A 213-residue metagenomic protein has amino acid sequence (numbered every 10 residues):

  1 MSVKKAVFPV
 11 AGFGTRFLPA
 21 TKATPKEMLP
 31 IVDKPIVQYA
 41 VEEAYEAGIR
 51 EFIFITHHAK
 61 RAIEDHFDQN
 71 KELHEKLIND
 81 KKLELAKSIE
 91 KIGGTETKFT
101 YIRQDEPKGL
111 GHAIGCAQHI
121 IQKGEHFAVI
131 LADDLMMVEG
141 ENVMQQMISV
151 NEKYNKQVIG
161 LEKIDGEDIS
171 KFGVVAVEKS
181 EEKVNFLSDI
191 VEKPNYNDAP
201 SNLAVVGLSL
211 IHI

Functional and structural regions predicted by a protein language model:
S2, G48-R50, K123, K153 (+1 more regions): Short loop/turn motifs at secondary-structure junctions
S2-I78, F99, G140-Q145: N-terminal glycine-rich phosphate-binding loop and ensuing alpha1 helix
L29, D168, L208-S209: Residues that recognize and position ribonucleotide moieties
I36-Y39, H112-C116, D189: Well-ordered alpha-helical segments embedded in enzymatic catalytic cores
L73-K76, L85-K179: Conserved beta-loop-beta/alpha segment of the NTase-like Rossmann-fold superfamily that binds/positions NTPs
S180-N202: A short, charged helix-loop
N202-L208: Glycine/small-residue-rich pyrophosphate-binding loop that anchors the diphosphate of NDP-sugar donors
I211-I213: Conserved small/polar residues in nucleotide/adenosyl-binding loops
